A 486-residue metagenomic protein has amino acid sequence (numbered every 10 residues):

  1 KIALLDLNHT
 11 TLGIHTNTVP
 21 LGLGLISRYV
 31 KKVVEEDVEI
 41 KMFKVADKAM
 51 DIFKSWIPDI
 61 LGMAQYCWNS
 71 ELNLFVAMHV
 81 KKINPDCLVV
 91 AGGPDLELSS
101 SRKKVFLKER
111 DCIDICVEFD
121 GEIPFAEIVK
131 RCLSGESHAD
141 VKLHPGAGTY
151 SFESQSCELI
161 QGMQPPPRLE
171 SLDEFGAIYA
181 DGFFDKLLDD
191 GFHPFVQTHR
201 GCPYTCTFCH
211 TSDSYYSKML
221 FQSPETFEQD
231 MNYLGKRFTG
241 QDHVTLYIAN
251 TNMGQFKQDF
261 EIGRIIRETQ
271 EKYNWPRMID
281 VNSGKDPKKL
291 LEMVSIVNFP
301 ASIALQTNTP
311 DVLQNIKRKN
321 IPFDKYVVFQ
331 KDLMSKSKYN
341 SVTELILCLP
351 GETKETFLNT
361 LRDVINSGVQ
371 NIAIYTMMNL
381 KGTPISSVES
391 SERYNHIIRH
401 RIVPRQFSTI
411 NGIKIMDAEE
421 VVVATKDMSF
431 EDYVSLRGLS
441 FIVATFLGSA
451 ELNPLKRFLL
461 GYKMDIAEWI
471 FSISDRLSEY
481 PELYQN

Functional and structural regions predicted by a protein language model:
K1-G13, I60: Nucleotide-activated donor-dependent transferases that construct or modify glycoconjugates
L5-N8, A64, G92, A249: Short hydrophobic segments within beta-strands
T10-L23: Glycine- and acidic-residue-enriched helix-capping/strand-helix junction motifs
G24-V38, Q270: Short helix-loop-beta junction
Y29, D37-P165: Glycine-rich beta-alpha loop elements in corrinoid/cobalamin-binding modules across cobalamin-dependent enzymes
I57-P58, V76, I113, F221-Q222 (+4 more regions): A structural motif corresponding to the C-terminal lobe/cap of the Radical SAM core domain
S156, L169-S335, L347: Radical SAM [4Fe-4S] cluster-binding motif and immediate context
E482-N486: Composition-driven low-complexity segments enriched in polar/acidic and proline residues
